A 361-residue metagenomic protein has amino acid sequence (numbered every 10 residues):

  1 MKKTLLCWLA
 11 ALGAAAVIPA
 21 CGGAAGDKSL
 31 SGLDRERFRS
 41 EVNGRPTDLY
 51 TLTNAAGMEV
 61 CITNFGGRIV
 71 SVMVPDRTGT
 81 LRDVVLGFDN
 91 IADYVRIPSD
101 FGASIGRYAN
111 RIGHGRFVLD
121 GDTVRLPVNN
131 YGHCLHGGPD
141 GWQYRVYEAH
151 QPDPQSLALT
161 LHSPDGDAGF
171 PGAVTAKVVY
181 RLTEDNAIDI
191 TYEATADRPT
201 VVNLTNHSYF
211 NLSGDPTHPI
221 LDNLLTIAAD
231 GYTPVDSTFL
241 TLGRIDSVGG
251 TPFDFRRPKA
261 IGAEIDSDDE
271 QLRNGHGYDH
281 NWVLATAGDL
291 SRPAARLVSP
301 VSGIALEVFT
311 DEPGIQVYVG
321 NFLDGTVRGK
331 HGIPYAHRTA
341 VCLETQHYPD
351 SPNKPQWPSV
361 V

Functional and structural regions predicted by a protein language model:
M1-L9: Bacterial N-terminal signal peptides that target proteins for export
L9-P19: Bacterial N-terminal signal peptides
C21-V361: An exposed, glycine/acidic-rich loop-and-rim segment of catalytic or binding clefts
